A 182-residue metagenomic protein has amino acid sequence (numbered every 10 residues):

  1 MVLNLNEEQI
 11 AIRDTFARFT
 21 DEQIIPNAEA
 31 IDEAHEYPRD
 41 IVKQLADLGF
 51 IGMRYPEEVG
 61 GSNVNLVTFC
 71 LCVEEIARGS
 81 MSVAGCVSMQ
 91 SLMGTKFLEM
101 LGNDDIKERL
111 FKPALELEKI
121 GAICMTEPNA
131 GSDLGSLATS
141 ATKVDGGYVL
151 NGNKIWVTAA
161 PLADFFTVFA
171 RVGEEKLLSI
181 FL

Functional and structural regions predicted by a protein language model:
M1-E8: Short, contiguous pre-domain boundary segments
E8-E22: A non-catalytic, amphipathic alpha-helix used as a structural packing/dimerization or gating element in enzyme scaffolds
I25-E36: C-terminal helix-coil-helix/basic helical segment that borders enzyme active sites and/or dimer interfaces and provides
D47-I120, T158-F165: Internal helix-loop-helix
N129-L137: Active-site-adjacent elements of ketosynthase-type condensing enzymes
T139-T142: A structural signal for short hydrophobic beta-strand segments in well-ordered beta-sheet cores
G147, N151-L182: A short core secondary-structure module
